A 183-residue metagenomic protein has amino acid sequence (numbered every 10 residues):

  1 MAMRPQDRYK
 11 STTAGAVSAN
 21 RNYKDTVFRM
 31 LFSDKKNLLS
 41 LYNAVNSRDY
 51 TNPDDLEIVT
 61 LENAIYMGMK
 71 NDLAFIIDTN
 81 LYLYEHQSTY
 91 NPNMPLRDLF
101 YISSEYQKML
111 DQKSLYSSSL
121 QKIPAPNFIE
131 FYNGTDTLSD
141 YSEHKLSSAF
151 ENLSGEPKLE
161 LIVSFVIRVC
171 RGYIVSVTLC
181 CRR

Functional and structural regions predicted by a protein language model:
M1-R183: Elongated, amphipathic alpha-helical interaction scaffolds
